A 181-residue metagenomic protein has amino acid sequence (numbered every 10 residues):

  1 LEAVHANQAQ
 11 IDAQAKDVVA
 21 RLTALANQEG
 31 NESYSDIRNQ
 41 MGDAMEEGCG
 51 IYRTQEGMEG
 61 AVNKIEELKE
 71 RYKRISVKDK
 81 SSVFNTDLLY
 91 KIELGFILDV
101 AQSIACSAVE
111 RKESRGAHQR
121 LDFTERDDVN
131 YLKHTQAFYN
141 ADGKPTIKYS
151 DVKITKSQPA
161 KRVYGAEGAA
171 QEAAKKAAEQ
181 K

Functional and structural regions predicted by a protein language model:
L1-K181: Glycine- and aromatic-enriched mobile tails/lids
